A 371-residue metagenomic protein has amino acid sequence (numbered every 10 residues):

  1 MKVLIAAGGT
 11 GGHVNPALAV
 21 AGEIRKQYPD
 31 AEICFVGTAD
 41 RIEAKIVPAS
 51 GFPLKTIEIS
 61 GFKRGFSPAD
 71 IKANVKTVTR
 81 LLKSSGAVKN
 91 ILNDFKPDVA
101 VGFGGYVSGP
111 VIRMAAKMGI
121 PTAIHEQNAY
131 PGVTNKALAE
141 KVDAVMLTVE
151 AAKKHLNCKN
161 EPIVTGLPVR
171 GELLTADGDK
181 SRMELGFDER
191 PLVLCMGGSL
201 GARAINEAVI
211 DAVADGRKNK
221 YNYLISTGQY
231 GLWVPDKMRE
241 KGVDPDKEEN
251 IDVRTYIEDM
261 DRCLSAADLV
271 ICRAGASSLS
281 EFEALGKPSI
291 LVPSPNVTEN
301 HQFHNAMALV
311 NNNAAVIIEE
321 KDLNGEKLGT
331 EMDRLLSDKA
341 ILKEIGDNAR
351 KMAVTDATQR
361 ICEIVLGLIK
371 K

Functional and structural regions predicted by a protein language model:
V3-T10, D30-K83, T165, Q229 (+1 more regions): Conserved nucleotide-sugar phosphate-binding/catalytic loop shared by glycosyltransferases and other
H13-I24: Short amphipathic alpha-helix
C34, I42, P53, A116-D179: Active-site-proximal region of nucleotide-activated glycan assembly enzymes, centered on histidine/acidic-rich loops
A87-A100, V107-A123, K136, E140-K141: Glycosyltransferases and closely related glycan-assembly transferases that use nucleotide-activated donors
P97-V99, D261-S280, K287: Acidic donor-binding loop of glycosyltransferase active sites
G178-M183, F187-C272, F303-M307, N311 (+1 more regions): Donor-nucleotide binding loops and adjacent catalytic segments primarily of GT-B fold Leloir glycosyltransferases
I341-T355: A short, well-ordered alpha-helix in the C-terminal region of glycosyltransferases
T355-K371: C-terminal alpha-helical cap of glycosyltransferases
